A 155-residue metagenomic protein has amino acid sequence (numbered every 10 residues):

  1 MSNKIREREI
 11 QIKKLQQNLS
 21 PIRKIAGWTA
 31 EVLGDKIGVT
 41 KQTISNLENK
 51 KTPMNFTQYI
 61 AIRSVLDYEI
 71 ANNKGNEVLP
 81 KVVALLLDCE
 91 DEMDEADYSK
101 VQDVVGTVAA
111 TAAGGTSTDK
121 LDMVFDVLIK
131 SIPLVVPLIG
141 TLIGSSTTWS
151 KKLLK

Functional and structural regions predicted by a protein language model:
M1-K24: A short, Lys/Arg-rich alpha-helix, primarily the initiator
R23, G34, R63: The alpha-helix within a helix-turn-helix
G27-S45: Short alpha-helical DNA-recognition segment
T57-N76: DNA major-groove recognition helix of helix-turn-helix/homeodomain DNA-binding modules
D88-K155: Intrinsically disordered, low-complexity tails and linkers flanking structured cores
